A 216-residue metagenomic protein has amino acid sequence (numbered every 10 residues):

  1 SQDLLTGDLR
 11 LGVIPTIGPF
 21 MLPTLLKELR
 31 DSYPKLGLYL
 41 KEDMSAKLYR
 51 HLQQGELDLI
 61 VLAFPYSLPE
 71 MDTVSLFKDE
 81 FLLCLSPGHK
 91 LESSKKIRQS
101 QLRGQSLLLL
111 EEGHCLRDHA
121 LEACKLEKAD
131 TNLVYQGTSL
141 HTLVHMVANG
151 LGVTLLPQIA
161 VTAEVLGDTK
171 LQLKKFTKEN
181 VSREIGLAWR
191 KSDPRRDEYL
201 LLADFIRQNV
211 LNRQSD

Functional and structural regions predicted by a protein language model:
S1-Q2, L202: Alpha-helical linker/hinge and terminal dimerization helices associated with HTH transcriptional regulators
L4-P69, D130, G137: Central regulatory/effector-binding core of bacterial HTH transcription factors
D8-G12, I60, C84, L108 (+2 more regions): Short, well-ordered beta-strand segments
G12, F81, K90, I97-R117 (+1 more regions): Short loop->beta-strand "edge-of-pocket" segments that line small-molecule binding or catalytic clefts across diverse
M21, Q172-Q214: A late-sequence structural motif
M44-Y49, Q53-L57, L62-A63, G113-L171: Hydrophobic hinge/microswitch elements
L68-S75, D79, S94-K95, H141-K191: Beta-alpha-beta core module
E92, S106-E127, R195-A203, R213: Secondary-structure junction motif
